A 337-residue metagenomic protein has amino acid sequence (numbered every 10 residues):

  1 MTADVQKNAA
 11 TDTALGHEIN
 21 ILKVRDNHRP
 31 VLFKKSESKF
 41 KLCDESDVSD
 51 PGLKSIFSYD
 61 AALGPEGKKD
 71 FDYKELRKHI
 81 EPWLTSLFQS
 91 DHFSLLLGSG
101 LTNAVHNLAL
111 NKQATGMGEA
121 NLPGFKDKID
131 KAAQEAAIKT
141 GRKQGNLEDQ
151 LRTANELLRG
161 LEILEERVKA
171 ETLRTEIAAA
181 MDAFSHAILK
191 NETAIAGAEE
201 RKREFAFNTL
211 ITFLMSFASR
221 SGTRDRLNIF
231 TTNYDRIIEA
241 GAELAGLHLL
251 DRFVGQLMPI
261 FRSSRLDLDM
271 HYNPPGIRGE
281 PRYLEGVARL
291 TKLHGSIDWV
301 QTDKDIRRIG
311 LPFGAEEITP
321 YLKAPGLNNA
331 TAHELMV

Functional and structural regions predicted by a protein language model:
M1-F93, E280: SIR2/sirtuin-family catalytic core signature
E66-L87, F205-A218, G222, D269-R282: Short linear interaction motifs
G67, F71, E75, A120 (+4 more regions): Alpha-helix boundary/N-cap detector
S94-G98, I229: Short hydrophobic beta-strand that contains or immediately precedes a catalytic carboxylate
S99-A120: N-terminal low-complexity, Ser/Thr- and acidic-residue-enriched intrinsically disordered segments
Q113-A114, G118, I138-A179, S219-V337: Extended, H/D-rich, highly charged conserved domains that either
G116-E135: Short catalytic helix/loop segments, enriched in acidic residues and glycine and frequently bearing histidine
A179-T209, L335-V337: Glycine-rich phosphate-binding "P-loop"
